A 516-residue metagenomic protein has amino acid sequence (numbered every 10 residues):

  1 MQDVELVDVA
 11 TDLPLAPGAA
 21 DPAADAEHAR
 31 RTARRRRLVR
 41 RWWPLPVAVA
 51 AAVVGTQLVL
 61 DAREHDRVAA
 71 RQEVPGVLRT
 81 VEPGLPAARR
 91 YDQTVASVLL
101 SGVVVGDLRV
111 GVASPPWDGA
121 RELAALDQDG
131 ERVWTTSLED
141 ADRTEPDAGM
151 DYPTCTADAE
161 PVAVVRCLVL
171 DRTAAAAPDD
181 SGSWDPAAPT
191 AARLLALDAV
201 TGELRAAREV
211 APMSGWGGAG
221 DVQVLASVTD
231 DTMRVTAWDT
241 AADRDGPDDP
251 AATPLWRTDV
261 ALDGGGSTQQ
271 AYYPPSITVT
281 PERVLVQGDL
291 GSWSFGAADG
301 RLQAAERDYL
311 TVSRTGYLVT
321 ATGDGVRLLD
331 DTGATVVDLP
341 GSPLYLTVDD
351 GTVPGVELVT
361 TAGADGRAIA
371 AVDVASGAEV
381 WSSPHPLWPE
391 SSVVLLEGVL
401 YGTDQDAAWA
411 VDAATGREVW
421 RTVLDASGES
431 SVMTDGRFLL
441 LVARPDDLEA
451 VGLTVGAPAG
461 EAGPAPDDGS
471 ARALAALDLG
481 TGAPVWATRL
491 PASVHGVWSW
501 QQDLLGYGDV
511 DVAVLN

Functional and structural regions predicted by a protein language model:
Q2-N516: Secretory-pathway ectodomains
